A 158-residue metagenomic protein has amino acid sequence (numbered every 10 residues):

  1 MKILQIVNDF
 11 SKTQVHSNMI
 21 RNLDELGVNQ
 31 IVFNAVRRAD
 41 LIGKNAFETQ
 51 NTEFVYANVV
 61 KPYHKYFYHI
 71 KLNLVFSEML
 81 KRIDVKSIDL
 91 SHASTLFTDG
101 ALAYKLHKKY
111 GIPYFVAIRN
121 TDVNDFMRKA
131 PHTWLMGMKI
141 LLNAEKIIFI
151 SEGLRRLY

Functional and structural regions predicted by a protein language model:
M1-A46, Q50-E53: N-terminal subdomain of nucleotide-sugar transferases
K2, S87-L90: Structural motif
N8-S11, Y114-A130, K146: A short, histidine- and acid-enriched strand-loop-helix "catalytic/donor-clamping" loop that lines the nucleotide-sugar
D9, T95, S151-E152: Helix N-cap/beta->alpha junction signal
M19-R21, P131-I147: Membrane-proximal helix-turn-helix segments that form the acceptor-binding/catalytic region of lipid-linked
V36, A144-Y158: A short, active-site helix/loop in glycosyltransferases that binds the activated sugar's phosphate group
Q50-S77: A short, charged, and often flexible helix/loop element on the N-terminal side of the glycosyltransferase catalytic
L90-Y110: An aromatic- and histidine-rich active-site surface loop
